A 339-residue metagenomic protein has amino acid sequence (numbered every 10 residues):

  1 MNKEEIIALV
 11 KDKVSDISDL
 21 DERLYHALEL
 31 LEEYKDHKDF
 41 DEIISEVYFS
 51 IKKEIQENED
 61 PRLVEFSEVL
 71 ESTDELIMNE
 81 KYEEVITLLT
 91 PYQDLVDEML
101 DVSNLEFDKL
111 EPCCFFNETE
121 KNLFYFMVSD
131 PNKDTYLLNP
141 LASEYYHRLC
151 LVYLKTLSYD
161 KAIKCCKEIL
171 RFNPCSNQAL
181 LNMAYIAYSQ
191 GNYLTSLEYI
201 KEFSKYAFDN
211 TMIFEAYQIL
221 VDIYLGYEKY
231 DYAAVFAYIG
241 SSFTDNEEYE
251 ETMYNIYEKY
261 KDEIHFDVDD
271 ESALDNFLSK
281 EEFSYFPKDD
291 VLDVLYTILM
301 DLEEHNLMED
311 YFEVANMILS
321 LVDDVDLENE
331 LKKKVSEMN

Functional and structural regions predicted by a protein language model:
E29, V64-S67, E71, E144 (+7 more regions): "A position-specific structural signal for the A-helix of alpha-solenoid helical repeats
K35-E59, C114-D134, G191-E198, D222-V235 (+2 more regions): Alpha-helical linker/edge segments of TPR/alpha-solenoid repeat scaffolds and analogous pre-/post-domain helices
D36-D41, V96-N104, N177-L180, A207-E215 (+4 more regions): Boundary/linker segments of alpha-helical solenoid repeat arrays
E54-P61, L95-A142, K167-F172, S204-I213 (+1 more regions): Flexible helix-coil transition and linker loops at the boundaries of alpha-helical arrays
L76, Y153, A187, Y224 (+2 more regions): Residue at a conserved register position within TPR or TPR-like alpha-solenoid repeats
T90-D97, K201-Y206, L225-N276, M308-D326: TPR/TPR-like (Sel1-like) alpha-helical repeat modules
